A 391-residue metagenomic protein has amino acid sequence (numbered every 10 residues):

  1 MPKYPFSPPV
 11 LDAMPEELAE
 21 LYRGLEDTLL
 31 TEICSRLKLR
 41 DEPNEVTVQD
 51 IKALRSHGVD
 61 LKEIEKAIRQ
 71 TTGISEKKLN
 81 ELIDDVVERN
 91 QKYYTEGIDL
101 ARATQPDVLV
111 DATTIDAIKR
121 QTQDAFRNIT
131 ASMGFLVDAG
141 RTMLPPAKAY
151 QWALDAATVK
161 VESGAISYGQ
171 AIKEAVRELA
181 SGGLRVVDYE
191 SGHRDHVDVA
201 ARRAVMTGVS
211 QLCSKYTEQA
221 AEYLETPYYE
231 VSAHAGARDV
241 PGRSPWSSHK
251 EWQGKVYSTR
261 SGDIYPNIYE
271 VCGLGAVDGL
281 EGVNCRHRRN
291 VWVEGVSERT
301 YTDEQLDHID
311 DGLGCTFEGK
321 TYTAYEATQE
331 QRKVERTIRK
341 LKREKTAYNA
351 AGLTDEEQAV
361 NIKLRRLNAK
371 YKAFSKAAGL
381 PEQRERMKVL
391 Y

Functional and structural regions predicted by a protein language model:
M1-A175, E304-Y391: N-terminal leader/targeting and assembly helices and adjacent pre-domain segments
M133, V137-Y229: Contiguous, non-catalytic segments that form substrate-binding/exosite surfaces or channel walls
I166-K173, G183, D195, V199-Q211 (+8 more regions): Conserved structured core elements
R185, K255, A351-T354: A general structural signal for well-ordered secondary-structure junctions
D195-L306: Acidic, glycine-rich two-metal-ion catalytic cores of nucleic acid-processing enzymes
